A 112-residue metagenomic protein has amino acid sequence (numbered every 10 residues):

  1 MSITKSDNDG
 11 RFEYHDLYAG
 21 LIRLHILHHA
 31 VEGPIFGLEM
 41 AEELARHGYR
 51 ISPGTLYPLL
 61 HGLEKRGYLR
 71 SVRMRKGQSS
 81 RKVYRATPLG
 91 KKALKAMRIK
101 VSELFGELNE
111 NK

Functional and structural regions predicted by a protein language model:
M1-H15: Short, Lys/Arg-enriched N-terminal segment that forms or immediately precedes the first helix of a structured domain
Y14-T55: N-terminal helix-turn-helix DNA-binding core of bacterial DNA-binding proteins
L56-P58, G62-L63: Basic amphipathic alpha-helical segments that dock to polyanions
R66-S79, R85: Beta-hairpin "wing" of winged helix-turn-helix
S80-M97: Basic, amphipathic "hinge/linker" alpha-helix immediately C-terminal to the N-terminal HTH DNA-binding motif
K92-K112: Amphipathic alpha-helical dimerization/coiled-coil segments that flank or bridge DNA-binding/regulatory modules
